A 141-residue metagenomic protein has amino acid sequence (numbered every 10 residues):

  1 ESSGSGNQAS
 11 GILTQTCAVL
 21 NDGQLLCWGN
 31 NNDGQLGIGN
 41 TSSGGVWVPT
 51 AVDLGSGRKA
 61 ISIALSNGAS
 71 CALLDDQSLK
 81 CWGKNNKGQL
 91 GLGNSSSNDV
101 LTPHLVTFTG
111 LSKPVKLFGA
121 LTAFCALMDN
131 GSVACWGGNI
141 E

Functional and structural regions predicted by a protein language model:
E1-G11, A64, F118: Structural signature of eukaryotic scaffold interfaces centered on beta-propeller domains
S3, V19-L20, N31, S66 (+4 more regions): Structural WD40 beta-propeller signal
G4-G6, G57, V100: Short coil-to-beta transitions that initiate beta-strands within beta-rich domains
G11-A18, C27, A69-A72, C81 (+2 more regions): Conserved core positions of repeat-based scaffolds
G23-Q24, Q77-S78, G131-S132: Structural motif
W28-W47, K80-T102, A134-E141: Short glycine/serine- and acidic-residue-enriched loop/turn motifs that recur at repeat junctions
D53-S56, T107-G110: Surface loop/turn motifs at the tips and blade-to-blade linkers of beta-strand repeat domains
A60-S62, P114-V115: Repeated scaffold domains used in trafficking and secretory/extracellular systems, primarily beta-propellers
